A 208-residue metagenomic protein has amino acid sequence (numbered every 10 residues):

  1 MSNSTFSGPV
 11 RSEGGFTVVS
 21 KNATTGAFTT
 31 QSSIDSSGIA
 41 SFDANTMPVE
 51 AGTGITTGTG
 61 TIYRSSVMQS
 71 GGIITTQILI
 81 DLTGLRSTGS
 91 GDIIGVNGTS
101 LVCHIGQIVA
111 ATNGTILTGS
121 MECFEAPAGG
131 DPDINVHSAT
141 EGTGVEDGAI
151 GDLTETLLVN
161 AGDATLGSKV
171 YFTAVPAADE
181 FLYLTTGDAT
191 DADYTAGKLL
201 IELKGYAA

Functional and structural regions predicted by a protein language model:
M1-I73, N135, E141-G144, A149: Intrinsic low-complexity, repeat-rich intrinsically disordered segments enriched in small/flexible residues
N3, V67-Q69, D188-A208: C-terminal interaction-tip segments
P9, L79, S120-E122, T185 (+1 more regions): Residue-level recognition of well-ordered beta-strand positions that form the cores of beta-sheet-rich folds across
G52-G98, A207: Extracellular receptor-binding modules and their adjoining Ser/Thr/Gly/Asp/Asn-rich linkers
S90-D92, I105-Q107, K169-T173: Beta-strand-rich interaction surfaces with strong enrichment in secreted/lumenal proteins
T99-S138, L200-K204: Beta-rich globular "head" domains
P127-V175: Terminal beta-strand-rich extracellular "head" domains that mediate receptor/glycan or other ligand binding
F172-D193: Noncatalytic modules at the cell exterior or secretory-pathway interfaces, chiefly beta-strand-rich lectin/adhesion
